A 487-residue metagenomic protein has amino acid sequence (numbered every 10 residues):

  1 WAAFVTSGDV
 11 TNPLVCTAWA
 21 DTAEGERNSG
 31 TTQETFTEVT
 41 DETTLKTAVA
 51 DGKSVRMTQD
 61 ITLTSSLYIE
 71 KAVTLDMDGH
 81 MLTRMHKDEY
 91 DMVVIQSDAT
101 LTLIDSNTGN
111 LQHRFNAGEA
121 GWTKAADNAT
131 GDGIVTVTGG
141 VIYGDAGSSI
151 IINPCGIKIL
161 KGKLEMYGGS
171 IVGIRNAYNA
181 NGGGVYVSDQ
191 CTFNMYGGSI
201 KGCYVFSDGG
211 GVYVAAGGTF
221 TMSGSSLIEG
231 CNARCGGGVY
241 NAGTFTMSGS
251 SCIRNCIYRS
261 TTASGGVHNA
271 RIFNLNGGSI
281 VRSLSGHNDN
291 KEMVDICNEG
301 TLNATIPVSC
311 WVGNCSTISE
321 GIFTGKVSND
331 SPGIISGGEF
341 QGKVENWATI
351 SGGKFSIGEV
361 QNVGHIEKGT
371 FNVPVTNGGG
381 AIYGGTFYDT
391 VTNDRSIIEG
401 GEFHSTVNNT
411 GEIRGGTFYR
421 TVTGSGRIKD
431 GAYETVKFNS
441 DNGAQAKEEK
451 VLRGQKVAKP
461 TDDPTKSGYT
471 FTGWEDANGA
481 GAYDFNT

Functional and structural regions predicted by a protein language model:
T6, L14, D21, T32-Q33 (+1 more regions): Secondary-structure capping and domain/repeat boundary segments
D9-L14, D21-G30, E70, Q96-S97 (+4 more regions): Extracellular interaction modules
T17-T58, T62: Acidic Gly/Asp/Thr-rich repetitive segments characteristic of extracellular carbohydrate-active and adhesion proteins
T43-A50, T62-K71, L75, V93 (+12 more regions): Short, T/G/N/S-enriched strand-turn elements that build extracellular solenoid repeat scaffolds
L45-A48, M57, L75, M166 (+5 more regions): Extracellular/surface recognition and adhesion modules
T62-T74, T83-S106, Q112-V135, G139-L164 (+4 more regions): Extracellular beta-strand-rich solenoid/capping regions of secreted or surface-exposed proteins that bind or remodel
M77-H80, T100-F115, G131-G144, K163-R175 (+13 more regions): Right-handed parallel beta-helix
S149-I157, N179-V187, V205-V214, G218 (+4 more regions): Glycine-centered small-residue motifs that form tight turns and secondary-structure capping sites at repeat-unit
